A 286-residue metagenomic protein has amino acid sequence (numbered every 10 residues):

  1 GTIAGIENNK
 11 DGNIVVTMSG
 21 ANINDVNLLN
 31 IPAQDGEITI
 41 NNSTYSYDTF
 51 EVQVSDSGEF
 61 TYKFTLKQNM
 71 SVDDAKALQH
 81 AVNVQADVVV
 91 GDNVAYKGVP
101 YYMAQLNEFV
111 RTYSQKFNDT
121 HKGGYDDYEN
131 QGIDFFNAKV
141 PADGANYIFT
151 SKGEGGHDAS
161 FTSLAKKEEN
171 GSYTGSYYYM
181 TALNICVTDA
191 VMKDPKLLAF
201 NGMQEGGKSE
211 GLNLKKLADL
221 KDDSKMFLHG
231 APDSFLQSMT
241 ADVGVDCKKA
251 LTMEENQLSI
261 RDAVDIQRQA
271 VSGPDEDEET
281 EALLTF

Functional and structural regions predicted by a protein language model:
G1-F286: Structural signature of extracellular appendage/secretion-system components
